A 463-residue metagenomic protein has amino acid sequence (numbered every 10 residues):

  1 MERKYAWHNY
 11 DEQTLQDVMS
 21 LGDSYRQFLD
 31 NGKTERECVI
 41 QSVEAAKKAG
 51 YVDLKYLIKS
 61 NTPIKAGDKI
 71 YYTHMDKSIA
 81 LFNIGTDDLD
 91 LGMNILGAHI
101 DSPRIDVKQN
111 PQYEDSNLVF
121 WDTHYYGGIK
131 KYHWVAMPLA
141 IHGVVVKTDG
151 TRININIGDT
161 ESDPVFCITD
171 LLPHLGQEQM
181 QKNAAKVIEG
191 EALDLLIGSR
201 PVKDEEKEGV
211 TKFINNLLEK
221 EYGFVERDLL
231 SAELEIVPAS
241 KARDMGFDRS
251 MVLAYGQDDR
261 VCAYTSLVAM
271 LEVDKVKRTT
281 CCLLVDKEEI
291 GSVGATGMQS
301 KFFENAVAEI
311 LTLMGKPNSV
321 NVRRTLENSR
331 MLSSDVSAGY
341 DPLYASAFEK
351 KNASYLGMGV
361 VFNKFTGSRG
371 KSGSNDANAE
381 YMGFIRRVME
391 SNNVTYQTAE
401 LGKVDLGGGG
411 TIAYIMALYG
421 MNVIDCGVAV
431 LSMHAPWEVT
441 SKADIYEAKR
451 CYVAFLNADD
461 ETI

Functional and structural regions predicted by a protein language model:
M1-I463: N-terminal hydrophobic/helix-forming segments and targeting peptides
